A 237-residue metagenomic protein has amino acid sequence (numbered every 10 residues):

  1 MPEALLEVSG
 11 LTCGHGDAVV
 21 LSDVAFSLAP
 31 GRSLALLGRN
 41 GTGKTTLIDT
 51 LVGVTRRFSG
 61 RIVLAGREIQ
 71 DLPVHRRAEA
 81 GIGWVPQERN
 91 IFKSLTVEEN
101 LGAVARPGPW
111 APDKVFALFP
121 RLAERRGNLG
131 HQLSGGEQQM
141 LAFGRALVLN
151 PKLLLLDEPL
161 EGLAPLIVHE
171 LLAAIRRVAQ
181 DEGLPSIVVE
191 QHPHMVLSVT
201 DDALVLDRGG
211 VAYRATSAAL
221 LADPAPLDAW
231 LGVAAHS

Functional and structural regions predicted by a protein language model:
L11, A117, V199, V205-R208 (+2 more regions): C-terminal boundary and immediately downstream tail of ABC-type ATPase nucleotide-binding domains
L37-R39: The feature captures the beta-strand-to-loop junction immediately N-terminal to the Walker
V52: Helix-to-loop junction immediately C-terminal to a conserved catalytic motif
R56, E68-R89, P112, E124-N128 (+1 more regions): ABC ATPase NBD coupling module
G60-E68, A80, W110, K114-A117 (+1 more regions): Conserved ABC transporter NBD signature motif
L129-L133, E137: Conserved ABC ATPase signature
A146-L147: ABC ATPase C-loop
